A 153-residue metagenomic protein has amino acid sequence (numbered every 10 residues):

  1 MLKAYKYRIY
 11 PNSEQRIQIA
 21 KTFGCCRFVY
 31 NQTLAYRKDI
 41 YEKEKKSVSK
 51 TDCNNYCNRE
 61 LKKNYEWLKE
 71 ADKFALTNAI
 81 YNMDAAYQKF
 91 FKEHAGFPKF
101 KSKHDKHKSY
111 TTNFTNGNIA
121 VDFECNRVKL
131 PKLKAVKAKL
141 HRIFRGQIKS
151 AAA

Functional and structural regions predicted by a protein language model:
M1-A153: Nucleic-acid substrate recognition interfaces
